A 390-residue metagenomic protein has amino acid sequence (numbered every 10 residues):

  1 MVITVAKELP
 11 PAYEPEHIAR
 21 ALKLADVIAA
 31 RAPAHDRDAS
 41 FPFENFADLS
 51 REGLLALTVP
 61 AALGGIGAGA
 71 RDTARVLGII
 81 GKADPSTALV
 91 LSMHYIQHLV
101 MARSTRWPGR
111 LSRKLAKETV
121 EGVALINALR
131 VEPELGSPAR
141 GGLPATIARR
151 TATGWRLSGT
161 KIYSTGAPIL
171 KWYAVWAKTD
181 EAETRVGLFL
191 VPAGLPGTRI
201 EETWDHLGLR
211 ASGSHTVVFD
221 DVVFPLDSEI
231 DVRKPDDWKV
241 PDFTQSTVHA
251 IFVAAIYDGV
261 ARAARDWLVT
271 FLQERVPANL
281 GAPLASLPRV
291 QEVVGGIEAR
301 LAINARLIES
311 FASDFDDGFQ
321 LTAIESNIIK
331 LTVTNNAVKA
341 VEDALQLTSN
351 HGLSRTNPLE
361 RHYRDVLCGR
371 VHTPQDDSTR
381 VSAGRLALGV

Functional and structural regions predicted by a protein language model:
E8, A12-P15, F252, G281 (+4 more regions): Register-specific recognition of a single heptad position within extended alpha-helical repeats
A19, G259, G295, A299-A302 (+2 more regions): Generic structural signal for well-ordered, non-transmembrane alpha-helical segments in soluble/cytosolic regions
P33-D36, A302-T332, L345-L353: C-terminal helix-coil-helix/basic helical segment that borders enzyme active sites and/or dimer interfaces and provides
F43-R51, L57-T160, T165: Glycine-rich flavin
T160-I200: A short core secondary-structure module
I162-A167, V248-F252, G369-H372: Glycine-rich phosphate/pyrophosphate-binding beta-alpha loops
H206-R300: Glycine-rich beta->alpha junctions and the first turn(s) of the following alpha-helix
N350-V390: Glycine-rich phosphate/cofactor-binding loops in nucleotide/flavin-utilizing enzymes
